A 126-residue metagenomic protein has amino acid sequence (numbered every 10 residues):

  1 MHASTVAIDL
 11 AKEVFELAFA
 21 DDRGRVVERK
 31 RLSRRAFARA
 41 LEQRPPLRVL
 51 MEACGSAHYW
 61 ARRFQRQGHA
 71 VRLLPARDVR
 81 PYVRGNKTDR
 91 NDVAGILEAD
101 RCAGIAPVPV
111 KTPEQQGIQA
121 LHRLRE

Functional and structural regions predicted by a protein language model:
M1-E126: Phosphate- and other anionic-substrate recognition elements at nucleic-acid/protein interfaces
